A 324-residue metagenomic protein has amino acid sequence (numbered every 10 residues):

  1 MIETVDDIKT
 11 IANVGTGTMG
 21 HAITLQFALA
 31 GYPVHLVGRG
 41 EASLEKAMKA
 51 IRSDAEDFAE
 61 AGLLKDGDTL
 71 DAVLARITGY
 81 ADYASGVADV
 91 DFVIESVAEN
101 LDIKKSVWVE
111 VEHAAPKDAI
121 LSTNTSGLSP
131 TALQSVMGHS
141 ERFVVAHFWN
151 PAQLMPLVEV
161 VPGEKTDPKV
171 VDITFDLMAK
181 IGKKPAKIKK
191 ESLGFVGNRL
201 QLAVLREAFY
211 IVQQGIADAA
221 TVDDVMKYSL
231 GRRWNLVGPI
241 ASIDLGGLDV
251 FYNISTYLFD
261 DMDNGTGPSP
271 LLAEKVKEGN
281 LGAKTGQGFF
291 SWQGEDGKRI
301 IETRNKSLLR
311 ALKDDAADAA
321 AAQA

Functional and structural regions predicted by a protein language model:
M1-D57: NAD(P)+-binding Rossmann beta1-loop-alpha1 motif at the extreme N-terminus of oxidoreductases
I2-V5, A30, K180-K187, Q214 (+1 more regions): NAD(P)-dependent Rossmann-like dehydrogenase/reductase catalytic/cofactor-binding core
H35, T78-Y80, I94, V144-A146 (+1 more regions): Hydrophobic/aromatic beta-strand patches that form the interior of the parallel beta-sheet core in alpha/beta enzyme
G40, D167, A217-T221: Helix N-cap / loop-to-helix initiation motif
E60-I120, L128: Rossmann-like NAD(P)-binding element
I120-R199: Rossmann-fold dinucleotide-binding core
G197, Q201-E207: Structural/interface elements that position substrates and couple domains in central-metabolism enzymes
